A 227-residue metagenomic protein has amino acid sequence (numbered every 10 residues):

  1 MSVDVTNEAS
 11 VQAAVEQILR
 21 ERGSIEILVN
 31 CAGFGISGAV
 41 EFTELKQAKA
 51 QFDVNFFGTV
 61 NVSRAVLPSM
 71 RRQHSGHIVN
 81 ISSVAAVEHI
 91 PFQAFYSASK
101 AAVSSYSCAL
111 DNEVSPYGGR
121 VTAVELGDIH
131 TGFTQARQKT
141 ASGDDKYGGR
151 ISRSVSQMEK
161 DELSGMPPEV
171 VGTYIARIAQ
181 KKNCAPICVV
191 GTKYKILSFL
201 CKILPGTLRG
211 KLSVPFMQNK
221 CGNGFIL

Functional and structural regions predicted by a protein language model:
V3-A13, L45: The beta1-alpha1 cofactor-binding region of Rossmann-like NAD(H)/NADP(H)-dependent oxidoreductases
Q17-N30, I36: A glycine-rich helix->loop->beta "capping" turn within Rossmann-like NAD(P)(H)-dependent oxidoreductase domains
A39-V40, E44-K49: Substrate-binding pocket helix/loop in short-chain dehydrogenase/reductase
S63, S99: Active-site helix of classical SDR
S83: Residue(s) in the substrate-gating loop at a strand-loop-helix junction that position the organic substrate next
N112-E162: C-terminal beta-strand-loop-alpha-helix "lid" module of Rossmann-like NAD(P)-dependent dehydrogenases
A123, D145-Y194: C-terminal helical subdomain
